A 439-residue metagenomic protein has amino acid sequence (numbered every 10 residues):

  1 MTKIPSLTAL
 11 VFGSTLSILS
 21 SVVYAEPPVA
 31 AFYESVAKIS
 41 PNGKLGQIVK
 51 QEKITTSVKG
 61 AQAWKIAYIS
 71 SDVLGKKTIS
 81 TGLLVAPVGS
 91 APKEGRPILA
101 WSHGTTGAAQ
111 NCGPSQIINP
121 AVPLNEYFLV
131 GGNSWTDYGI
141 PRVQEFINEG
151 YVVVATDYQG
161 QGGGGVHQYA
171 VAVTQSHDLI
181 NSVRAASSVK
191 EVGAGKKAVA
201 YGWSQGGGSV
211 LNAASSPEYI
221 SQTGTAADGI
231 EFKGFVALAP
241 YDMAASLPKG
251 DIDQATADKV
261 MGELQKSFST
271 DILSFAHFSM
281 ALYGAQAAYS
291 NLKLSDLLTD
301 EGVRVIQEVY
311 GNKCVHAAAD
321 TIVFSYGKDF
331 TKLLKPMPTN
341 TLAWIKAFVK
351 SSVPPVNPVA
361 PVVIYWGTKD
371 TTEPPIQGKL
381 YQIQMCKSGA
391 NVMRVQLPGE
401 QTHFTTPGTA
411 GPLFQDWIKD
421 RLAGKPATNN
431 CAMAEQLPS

Functional and structural regions predicted by a protein language model:
Y24-E94, P438-S439: Catalytic-loop region of hydrolases
E94-T106, Q116: Short beta-strand element of the alpha/beta-hydrolase
P141, N148, Y169-K190: Alpha/beta-hydrolase active-site loop
R184-E191, G195-L264: Primarily recognizes the serine-hydrolase "nucleophile elbow" in alpha/beta-hydrolase and SGNH/GDSL folds
L238-P355: Accessory cap/linker subdomain of secreted extracellular hydrolases
A244, T368-P374: Acidic catalytic loop of the alpha/beta-hydrolase fold
N340, I345-K346, V363, K379-L380 (+1 more regions): C-terminal catalytic histidine-bearing segment of alpha/beta-hydrolase fold enzymes
P358, V363-D370: Short beta-strand/loop motif that positions the catalytic acidic residue of the alpha/beta-hydrolase fold
